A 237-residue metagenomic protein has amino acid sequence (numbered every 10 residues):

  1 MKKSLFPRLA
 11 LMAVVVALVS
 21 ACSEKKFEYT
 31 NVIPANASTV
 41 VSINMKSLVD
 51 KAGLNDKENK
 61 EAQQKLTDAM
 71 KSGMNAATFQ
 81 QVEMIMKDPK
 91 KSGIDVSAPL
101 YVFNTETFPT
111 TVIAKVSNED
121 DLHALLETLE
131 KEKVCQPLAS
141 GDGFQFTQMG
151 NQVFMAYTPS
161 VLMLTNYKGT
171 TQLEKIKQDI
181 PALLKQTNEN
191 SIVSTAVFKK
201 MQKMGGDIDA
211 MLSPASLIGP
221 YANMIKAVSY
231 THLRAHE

Functional and structural regions predicted by a protein language model:
M1-S20: Sec-dependent bacterial lipoprotein signal peptides
K3, M12, T78, K226-S229: N-terminal targeting/secretion presequences
C22-V134, A139-Q145, I192-M224: Structural boundary/hinge residues at secondary-structure and domain interfaces
V112, K168-Q172, I225-V228: Short, surface-exposed, charge-dense and proline/glycine-enriched linear segments
T147-Q178: A short, solvent-exposed beta-edge/loop patch
T170-A196: Surface-exposed amphipathic alpha-helical segments
T231-E237: Conserved small/polar residues in nucleotide/adenosyl-binding loops
